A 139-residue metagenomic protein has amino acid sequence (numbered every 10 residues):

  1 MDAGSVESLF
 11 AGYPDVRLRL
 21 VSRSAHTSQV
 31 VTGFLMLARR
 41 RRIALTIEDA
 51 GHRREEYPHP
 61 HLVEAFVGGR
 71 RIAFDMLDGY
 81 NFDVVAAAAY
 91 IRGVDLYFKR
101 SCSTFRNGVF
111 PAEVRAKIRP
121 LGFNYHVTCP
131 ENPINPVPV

Functional and structural regions predicted by a protein language model:
M1-V84: N-terminal pre-catalytic "stem/leader" segment of glycosyltransferase-like enzymes
H61-V139: Catalytic core of nucleotide-activated saccharide and alditol-phosphate transferases
